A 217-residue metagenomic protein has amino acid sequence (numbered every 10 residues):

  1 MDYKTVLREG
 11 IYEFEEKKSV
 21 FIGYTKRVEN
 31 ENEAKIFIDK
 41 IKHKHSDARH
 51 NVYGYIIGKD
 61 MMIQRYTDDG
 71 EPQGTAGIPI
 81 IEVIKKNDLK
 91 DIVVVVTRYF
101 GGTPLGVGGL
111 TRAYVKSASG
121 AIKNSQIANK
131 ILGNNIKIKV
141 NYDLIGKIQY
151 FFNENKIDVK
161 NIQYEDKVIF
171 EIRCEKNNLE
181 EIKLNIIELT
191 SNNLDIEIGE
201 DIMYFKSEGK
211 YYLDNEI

Functional and structural regions predicted by a protein language model:
M1-G74, L179, D195-S207, Y211-I217: C-terminal regulatory domains involved in ligand/effector binding and gene-expression control
Y24, Y53, D91-V94, N135 (+2 more regions): Structural motif
K42, I84-K85, V115, S119-Q126 (+3 more regions): Signal for well-folded cores of large energy- and translation-related assemblies
H45-A48, N155-K160, I187-D195: A common structural junction motif
A76-N124: Active-site beta-strand/loop microenvironment that shapes enzyme catalytic pockets
Q126-D143: Short glycine-/aliphatic-rich beta-strand segments at the starts of folded cytosolic domains
K139-I157: Short amphipathic alpha-helix segments
I172-E181: Terminal, non-globular segments
